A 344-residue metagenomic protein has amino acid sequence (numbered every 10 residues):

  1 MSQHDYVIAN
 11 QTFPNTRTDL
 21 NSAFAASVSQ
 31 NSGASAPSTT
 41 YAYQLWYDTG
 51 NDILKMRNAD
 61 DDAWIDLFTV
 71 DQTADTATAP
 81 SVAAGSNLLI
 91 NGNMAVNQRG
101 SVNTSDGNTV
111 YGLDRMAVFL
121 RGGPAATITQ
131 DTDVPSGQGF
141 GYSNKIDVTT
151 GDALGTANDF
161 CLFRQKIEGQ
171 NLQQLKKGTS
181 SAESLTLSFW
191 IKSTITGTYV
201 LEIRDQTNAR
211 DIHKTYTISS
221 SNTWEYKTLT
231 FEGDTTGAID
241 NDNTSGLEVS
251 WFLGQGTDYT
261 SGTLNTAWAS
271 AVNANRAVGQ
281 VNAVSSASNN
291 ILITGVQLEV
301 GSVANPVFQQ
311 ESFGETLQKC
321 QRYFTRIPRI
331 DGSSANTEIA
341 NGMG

Functional and structural regions predicted by a protein language model:
M1-Y6, S302: Low-complexity, intrinsically disordered regions in eukaryotic regulatory proteins and secreted peptide precursors
S2, N10-L45, T49-N51, F68-A74: Extracellular/surface-exposed low-complexity repeats and stalk/linker segments enriched in Gly/Pro and small polar
V7-N10, N21, L45-T49, L54-A59 (+5 more regions): Beta-strand-rich, repetitive solenoid scaffolds
R17, K55-R57, K192: Basic side chains
A23-A34, I53, N97-S101, F119 (+1 more regions): Generic N-terminal helix/loop capping motif
D61-D62, N208: Detector for glycine-centered tight turns/loop "hinges" at secondary-structure junctions
T73-G344: Extracellular and organelle-lumenal recognition/adhesion modules and their flexible linkers in secreted
